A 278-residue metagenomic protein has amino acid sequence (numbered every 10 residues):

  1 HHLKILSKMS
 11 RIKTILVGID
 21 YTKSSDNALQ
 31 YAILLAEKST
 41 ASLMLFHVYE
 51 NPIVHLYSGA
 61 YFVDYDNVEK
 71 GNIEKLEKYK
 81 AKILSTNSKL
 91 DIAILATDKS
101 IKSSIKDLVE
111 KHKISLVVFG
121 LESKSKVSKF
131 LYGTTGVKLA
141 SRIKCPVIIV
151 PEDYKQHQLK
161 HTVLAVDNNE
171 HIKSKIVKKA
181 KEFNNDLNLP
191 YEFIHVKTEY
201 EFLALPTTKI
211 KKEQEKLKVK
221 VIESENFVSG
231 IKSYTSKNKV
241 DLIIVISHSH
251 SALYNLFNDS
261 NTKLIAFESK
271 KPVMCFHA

Functional and structural regions predicted by a protein language model:
H1-N27, S115-L121, V137-I176, F267-A278: Intrinsically disordered or low-complexity boundary/linker segments at protein termini and domain junctions
L3-S10, A81-V117, E213-K263, F267 (+2 more regions): Structural beta-alpha unit
M9-F62, H161-V221, V240-L242, E268: Small/aliphatic-rich secondary-structure junction motif
S24, S125-K126, H171, S251-L253: Short glycine-rich, flexible loops that bind phosphorylated cofactors or substrates
F62-E74, K220: A short acidic, glycine-rich active-site loop that binds or catalyzes chemistry on phosphate/adenosine moieties
G71, A96-S100, E122, Y154 (+2 more regions): Short beta->alpha linker loops
S128-V137, F257-T262: Short Gly/Thr/Asp-enriched flexible loops that form oxyanion-binding sites at enzyme active sites
